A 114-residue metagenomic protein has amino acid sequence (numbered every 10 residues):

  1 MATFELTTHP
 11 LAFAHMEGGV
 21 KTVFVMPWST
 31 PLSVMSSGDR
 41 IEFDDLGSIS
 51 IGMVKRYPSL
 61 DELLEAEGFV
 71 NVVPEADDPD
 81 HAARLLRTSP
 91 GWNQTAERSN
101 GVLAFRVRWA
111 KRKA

Functional and structural regions predicted by a protein language model:
M1-M35: Compositionally biased, charged N-terminal/linker segments
T3-E5, T22, S48, G101-A104: A residue-level signal for beta-strand positions that form part of recognition/binding surfaces within mature
L11, S59, H81-L85: Exposed alpha-helical structural elements
G47-Y57: Short beta-strand-centered aromatic/proline hotspots
K55-V72: Short, solvent-exposed secondary-structure boundary/capping segments
F69-A114: Glycine- and charge-enriched low-complexity intrinsically disordered segments
